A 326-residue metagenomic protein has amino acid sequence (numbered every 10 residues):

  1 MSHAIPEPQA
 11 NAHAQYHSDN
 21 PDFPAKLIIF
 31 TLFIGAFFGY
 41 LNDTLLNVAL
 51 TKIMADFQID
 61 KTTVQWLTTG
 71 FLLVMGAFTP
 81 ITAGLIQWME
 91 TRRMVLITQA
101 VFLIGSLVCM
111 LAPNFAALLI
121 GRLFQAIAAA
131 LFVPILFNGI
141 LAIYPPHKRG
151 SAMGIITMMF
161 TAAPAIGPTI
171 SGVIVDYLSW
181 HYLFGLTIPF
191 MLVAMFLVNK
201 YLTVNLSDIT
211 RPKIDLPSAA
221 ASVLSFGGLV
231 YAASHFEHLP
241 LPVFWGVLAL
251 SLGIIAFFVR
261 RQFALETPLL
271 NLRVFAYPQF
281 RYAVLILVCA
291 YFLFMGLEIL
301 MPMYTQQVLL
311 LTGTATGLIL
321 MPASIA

Functional and structural regions predicted by a protein language model:
M1-L41, A55: Cytosolic juxtamembrane N-terminal segment immediately preceding the first transmembrane helix of multi-pass
H13-P21, I209-L216, R261-V284: Juxtamembrane intracellular "pre-TM" segments in multi-pass secondary transporters
K26-L41, L46-V48, F57, K61-F71 (+12 more regions): 12-transmembrane solute porter fold
I34, F38, N47-L50, V101 (+11 more regions): Hydrophobic residues within membrane-embedded alpha-helical segments of Major Facilitator Superfamily
F38, M54, I86, C109-M110 (+4 more regions): Helix-capping/transition residues at the boundaries of transmembrane alpha-helices and the short helical linkers
M54, A112, A128, Y144-P145 (+3 more regions): Short helix-loop-helix connector
T79, A83, Q87-P217: Helix-loop-helix hairpins in multi-pass membrane proteins, especially solute transporters
I188-S207, V223-H235, L250-A264: C-terminal membrane-cytosol helix-exit motif in multi-pass small-molecule transporters
